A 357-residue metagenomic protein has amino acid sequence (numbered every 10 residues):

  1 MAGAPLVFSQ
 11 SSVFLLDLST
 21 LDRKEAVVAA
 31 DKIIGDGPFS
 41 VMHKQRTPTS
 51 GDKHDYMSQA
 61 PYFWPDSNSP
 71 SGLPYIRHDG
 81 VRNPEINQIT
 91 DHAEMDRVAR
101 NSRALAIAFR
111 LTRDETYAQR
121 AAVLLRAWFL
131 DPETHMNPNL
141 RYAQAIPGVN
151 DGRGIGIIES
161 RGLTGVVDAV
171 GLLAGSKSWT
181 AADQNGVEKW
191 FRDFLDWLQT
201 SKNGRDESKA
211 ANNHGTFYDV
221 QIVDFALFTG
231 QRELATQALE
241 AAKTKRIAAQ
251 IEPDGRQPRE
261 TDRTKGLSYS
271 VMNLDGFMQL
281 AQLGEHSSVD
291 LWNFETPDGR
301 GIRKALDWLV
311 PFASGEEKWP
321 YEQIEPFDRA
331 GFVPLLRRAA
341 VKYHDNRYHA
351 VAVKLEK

Functional and structural regions predicted by a protein language model:
G3-E207, T216, E240, L283-S288 (+1 more regions): Extracellular glycan-targeting catalytic surfaces
T200-D206, A210, F225, Q231-A235: Noncatalytic carbohydrate-binding groove/subsite architecture in carbohydrate-active enzymes
F217-P320: Long, repeat-rich segments with strong aromatic
